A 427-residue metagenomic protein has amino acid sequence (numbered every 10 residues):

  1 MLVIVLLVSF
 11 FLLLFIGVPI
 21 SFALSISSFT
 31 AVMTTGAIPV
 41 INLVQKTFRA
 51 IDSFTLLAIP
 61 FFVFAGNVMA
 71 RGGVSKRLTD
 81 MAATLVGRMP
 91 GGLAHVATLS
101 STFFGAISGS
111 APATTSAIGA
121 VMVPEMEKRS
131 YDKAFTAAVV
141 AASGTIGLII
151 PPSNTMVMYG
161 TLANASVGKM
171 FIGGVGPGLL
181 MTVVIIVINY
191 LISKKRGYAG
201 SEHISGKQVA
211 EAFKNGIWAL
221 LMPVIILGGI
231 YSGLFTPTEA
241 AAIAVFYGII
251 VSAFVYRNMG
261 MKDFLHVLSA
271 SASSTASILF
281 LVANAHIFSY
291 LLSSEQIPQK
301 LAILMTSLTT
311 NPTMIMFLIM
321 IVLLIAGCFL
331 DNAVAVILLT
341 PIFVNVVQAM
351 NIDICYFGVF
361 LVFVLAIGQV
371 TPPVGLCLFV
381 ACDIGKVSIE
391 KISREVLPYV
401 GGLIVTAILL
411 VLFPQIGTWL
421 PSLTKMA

Functional and structural regions predicted by a protein language model:
M1-A427: Alpha-helical transmembrane segments of multi-pass membrane transport proteins
